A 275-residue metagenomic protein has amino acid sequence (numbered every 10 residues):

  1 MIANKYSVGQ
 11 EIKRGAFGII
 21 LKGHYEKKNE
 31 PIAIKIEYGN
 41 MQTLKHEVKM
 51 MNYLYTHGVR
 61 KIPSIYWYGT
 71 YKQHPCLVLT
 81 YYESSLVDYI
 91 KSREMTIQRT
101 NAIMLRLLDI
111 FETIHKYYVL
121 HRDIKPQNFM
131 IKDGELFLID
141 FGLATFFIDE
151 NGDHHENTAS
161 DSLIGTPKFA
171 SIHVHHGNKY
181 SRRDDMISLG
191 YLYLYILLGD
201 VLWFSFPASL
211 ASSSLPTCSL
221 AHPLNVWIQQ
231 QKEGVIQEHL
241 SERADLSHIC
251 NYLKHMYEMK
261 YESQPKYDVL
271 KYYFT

Functional and structural regions predicted by a protein language model:
G9-G15, I20: Protein kinase glycine-rich loop
I19-H46: ATP-binding glycine-rich loop module of kinase domains
S64-P75, E83: Short beta-strand micro-motifs within the conserved protein kinase catalytic domain, predominantly in the N-lobe
Y82-K91: Structural motif in protein kinase domains
I103-M104: Activation segment signature within eukaryotic-like protein kinase domains
H115-K132: Catalytic-loop of the protein kinase fold
K132-I164: Activation segment/activation loop of eukaryotic-type protein kinase catalytic domains
V174-E242: Conserved C-lobe activation region of Hanks-type protein kinase-like domains
